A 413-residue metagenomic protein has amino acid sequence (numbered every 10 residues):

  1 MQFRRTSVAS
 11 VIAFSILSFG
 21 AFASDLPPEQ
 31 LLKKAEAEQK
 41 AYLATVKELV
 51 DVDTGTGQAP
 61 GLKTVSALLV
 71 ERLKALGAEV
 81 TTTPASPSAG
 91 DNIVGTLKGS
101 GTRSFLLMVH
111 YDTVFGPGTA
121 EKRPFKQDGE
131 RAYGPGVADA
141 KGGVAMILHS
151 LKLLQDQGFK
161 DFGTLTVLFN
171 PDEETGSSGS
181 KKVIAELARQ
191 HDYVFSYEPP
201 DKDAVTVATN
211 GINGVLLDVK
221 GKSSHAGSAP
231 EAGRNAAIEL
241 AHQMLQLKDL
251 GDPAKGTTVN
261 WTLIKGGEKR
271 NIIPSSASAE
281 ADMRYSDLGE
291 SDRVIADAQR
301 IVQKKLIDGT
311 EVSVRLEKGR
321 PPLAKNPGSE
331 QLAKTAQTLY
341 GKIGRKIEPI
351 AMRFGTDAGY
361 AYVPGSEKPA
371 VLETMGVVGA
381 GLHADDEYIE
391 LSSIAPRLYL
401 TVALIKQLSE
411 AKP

Functional and structural regions predicted by a protein language model:
M1-S10: Bacterial N-terminal signal peptides that target proteins for export
A9-G20: Bacterial N-terminal signal peptides
S24-L26, R72, S86, P200 (+2 more regions): Metal-dependent amide/peptide-bond hydrolase catalytic core, centered on the "pita-bread" metallohydrolase fold
D25-P135, L153-F162, A358: Acidic/His- and Gly-rich active-site-bordering loop/insert found across diverse amide/peptide-bond hydrolases
M108-V109, L168-F169, F195-E198, D218-K220 (+1 more regions): Short beta-strand segments
G116-K126, A208-I212, K368-L372, V377: Short, flexible, mixed-charge acidic loops at enzyme active sites
R131-V144, H225: Glycine/serine-rich anion-binding loops at beta->alpha junctions that coordinate negatively charged ligand groups
A140-G214, D252, S409, P413: Acidic/histidine-rich catalytic neighborhood of metal-dependent amide-processing enzymes
